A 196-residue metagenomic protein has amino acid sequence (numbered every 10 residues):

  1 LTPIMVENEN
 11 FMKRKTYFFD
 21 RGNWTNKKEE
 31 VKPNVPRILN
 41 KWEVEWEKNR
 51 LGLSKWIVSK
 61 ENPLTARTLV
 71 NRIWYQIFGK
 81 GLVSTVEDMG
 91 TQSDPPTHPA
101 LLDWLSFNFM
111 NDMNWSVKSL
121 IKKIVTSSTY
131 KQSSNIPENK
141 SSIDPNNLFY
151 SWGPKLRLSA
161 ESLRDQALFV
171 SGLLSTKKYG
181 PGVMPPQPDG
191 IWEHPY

Functional and structural regions predicted by a protein language model:
L1-Y196: Primarily short, surface-exposed interaction patches in extracytoplasmic proteins
